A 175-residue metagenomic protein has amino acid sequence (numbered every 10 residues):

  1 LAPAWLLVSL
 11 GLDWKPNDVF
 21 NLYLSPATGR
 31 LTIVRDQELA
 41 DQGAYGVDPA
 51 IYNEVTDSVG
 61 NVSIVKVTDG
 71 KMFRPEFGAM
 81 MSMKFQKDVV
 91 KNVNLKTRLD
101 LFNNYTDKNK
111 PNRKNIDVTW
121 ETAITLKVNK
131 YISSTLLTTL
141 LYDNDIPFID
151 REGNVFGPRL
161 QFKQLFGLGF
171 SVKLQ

Functional and structural regions predicted by a protein language model:
L1, L39-V47, R113-D117, L141 (+1 more regions): Flexible, surface-exposed loop regions and adjacent strand-edge segments of Gram-negative outer-membrane beta-barrel
L1-G78, V155, Q175: Outer-membrane pore/translocation modules
V8-P16, T28, A79-K87, L101 (+3 more regions): Residues on the lipid-exposed face of transmembrane beta-strands in outer-membrane beta-barrel proteins
V19-L22, N92-L95, Y131-L136, L174: Repeated loop/turn-to-beta-strand initiation elements of outer-membrane beta-barrel proteins
L31-V34, D100-K110, T139-D150, K173-Q175: Sequence/structural signature of outer-membrane beta-barrel proteins
Q86-D107: Surface-exposed extracellular loop regions of Gram-negative outer-membrane beta-barrel proteins
L160-Q175: Outer-membrane beta-barrel "beta-signal"
